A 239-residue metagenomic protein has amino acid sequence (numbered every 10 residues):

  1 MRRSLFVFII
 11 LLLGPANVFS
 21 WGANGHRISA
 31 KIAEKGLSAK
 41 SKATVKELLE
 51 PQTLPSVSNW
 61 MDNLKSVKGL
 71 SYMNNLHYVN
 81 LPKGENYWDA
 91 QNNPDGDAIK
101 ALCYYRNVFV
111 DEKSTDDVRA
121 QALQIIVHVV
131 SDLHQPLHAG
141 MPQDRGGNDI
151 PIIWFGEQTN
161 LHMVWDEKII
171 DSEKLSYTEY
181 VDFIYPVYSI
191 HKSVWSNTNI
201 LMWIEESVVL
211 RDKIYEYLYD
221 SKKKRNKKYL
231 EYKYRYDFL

Functional and structural regions predicted by a protein language model:
M1-S4: Positively charged n-region of N-terminal signal peptides that target proteins for export
F6-V7, Q124: Residue-level detector of transmembrane insertion/anchoring sites
V7-F8, V18-F19: Cleavable N-terminal signal peptides
F19-V129, P136-L239: N-terminal, motif-rich segments that launch catalysis or mediate targeting to/interaction with membranes, typified by
